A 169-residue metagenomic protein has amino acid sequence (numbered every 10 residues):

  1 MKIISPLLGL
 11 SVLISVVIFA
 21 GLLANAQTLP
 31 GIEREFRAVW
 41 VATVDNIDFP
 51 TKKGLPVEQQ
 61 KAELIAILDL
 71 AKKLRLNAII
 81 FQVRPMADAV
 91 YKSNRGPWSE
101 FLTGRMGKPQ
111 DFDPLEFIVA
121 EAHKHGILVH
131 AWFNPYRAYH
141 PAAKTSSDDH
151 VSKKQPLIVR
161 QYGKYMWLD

Functional and structural regions predicted by a protein language model:
M1-L7: Positively charged n-region of N-terminal signal peptides that target proteins for export
G9-G21: Bacterial N-terminal signal peptides
A24-T28: Boundary at the C-terminal end of the N-terminal hydrophobic targeting segment
E33-R37, R75-N77, H123-I127: Short, well-ordered coil/turn segments that N-cap beta-strands
R37-V41, I79-F81, V129-A131: Hydrophobic faces of well-ordered beta-strands that scaffold small-molecule active sites in alpha/beta enzyme cores
A42, N46-A62, Y136-D169: Active-site-adjacent "subsite" loops/lids of carbohydrate-active enzymes
A62-D88: Catalytic domains of carbohydrate-active enzymes, especially glycoside hydrolases
P85-F133: Aromatic-lined substrate-binding rim segments of carbohydrate-active enzymes
